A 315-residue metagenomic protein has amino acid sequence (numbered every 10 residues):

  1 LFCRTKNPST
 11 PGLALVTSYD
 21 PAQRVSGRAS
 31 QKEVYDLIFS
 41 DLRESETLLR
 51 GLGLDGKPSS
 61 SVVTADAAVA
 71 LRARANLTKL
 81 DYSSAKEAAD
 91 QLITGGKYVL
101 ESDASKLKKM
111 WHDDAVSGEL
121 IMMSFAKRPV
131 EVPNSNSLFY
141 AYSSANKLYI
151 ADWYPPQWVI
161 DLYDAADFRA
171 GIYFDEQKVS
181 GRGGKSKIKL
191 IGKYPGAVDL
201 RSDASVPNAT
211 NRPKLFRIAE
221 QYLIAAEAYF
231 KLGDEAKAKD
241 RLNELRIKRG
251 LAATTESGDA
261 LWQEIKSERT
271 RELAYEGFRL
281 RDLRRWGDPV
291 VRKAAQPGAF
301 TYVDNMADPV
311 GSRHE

Functional and structural regions predicted by a protein language model:
L1-L138, I150, D161-E315: Acidic/polar-rich alpha-helix caps and helix-coil junctions
S143-Q157: Short, cationic low-complexity segments
